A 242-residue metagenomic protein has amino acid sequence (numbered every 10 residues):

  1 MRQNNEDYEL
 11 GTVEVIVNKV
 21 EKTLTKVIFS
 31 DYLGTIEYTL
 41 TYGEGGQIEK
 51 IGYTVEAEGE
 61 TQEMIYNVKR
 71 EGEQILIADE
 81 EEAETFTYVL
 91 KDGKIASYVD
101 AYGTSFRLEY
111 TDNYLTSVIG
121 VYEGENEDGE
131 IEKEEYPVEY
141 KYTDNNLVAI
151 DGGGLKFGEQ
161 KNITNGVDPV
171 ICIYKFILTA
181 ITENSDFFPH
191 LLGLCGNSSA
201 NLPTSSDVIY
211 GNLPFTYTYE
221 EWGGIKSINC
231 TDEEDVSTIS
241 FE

Functional and structural regions predicted by a protein language model:
M1-E242: Buried hydrophobic residues that stabilize the cores of well-folded domains
